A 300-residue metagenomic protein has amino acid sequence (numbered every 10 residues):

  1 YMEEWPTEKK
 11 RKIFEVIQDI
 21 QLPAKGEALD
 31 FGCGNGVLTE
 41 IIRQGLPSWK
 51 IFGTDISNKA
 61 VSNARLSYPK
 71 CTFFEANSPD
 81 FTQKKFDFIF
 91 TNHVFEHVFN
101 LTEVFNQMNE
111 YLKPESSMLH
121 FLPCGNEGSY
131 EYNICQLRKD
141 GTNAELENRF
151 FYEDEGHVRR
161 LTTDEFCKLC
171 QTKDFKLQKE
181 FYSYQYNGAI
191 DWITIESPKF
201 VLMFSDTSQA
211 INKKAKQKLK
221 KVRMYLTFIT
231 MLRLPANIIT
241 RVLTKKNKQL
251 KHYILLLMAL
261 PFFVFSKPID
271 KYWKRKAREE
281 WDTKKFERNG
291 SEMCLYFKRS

Functional and structural regions predicted by a protein language model:
Y1-K84, F88, N92, F105 (+4 more regions): Conserved N-terminal segment of class I S-adenosyl-L-methionine
Y1-W5, F99-Q107, S117-C294: S-adenosyl-L-methionine-dependent methyltransferase catalytic module, highlighting the catalytic core
P23, F99, K113: Short conserved AdoMet
H93-H97: Short catalytic micro-motifs in class I SAM-dependent methyltransferases
